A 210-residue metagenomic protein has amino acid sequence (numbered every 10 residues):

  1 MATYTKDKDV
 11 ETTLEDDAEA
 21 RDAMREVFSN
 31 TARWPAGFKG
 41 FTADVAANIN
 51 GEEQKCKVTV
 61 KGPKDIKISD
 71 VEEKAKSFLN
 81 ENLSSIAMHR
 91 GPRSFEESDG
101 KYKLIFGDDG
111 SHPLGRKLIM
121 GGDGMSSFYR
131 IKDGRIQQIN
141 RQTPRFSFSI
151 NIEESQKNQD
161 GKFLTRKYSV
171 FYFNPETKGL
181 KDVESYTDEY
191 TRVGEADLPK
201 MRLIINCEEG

Functional and structural regions predicted by a protein language model:
M1-N50, E72-K74, F95-D99: N-terminal leader/targeting segments and the immediate start of mature chains
A2, K55-S149: An acidic-aromatic
T12-T13, D17, N30-W34, S84 (+4 more regions): Generic structural signal for short, flexible, solvent-exposed coil/loop and linker residues
E19, N30, W34, D108-P113 (+1 more regions): Intrinsically disordered terminal and processing segments
F41-A43, C56, R166, K200: Hydrophobic residues positioned within well-ordered beta-strands of beta-sheet architectures
A46-E52, P63, F173-P175: Generic structural motif
E53-K55, S185: Short beta-strand-initiation
P113-G210: Gly/Pro-enriched, hydrophobic low-complexity segments that function as extracytoplasmic propeptides/linkers
